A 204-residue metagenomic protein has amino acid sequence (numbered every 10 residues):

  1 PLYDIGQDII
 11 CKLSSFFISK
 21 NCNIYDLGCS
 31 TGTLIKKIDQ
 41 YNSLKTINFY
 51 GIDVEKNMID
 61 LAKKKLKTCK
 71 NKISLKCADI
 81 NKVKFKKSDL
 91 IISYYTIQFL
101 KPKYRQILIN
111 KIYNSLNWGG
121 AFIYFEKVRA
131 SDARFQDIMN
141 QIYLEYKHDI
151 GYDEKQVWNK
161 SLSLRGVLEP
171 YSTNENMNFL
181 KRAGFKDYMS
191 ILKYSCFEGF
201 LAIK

Functional and structural regions predicted by a protein language model:
D4-K20: Conserved alpha-helix/loop element of class I SAM-dependent methyltransferases that forms part of the SAM/SAH-binding
Y25, I35-K82: Class I SAM-dependent methyltransferase SAM/SAH-binding core
T31: Conserved SAM/SAH-binding loop
I92: A conserved beta-strand element that flanks and buttresses the S-adenosyl-L-methionine
Q106-W118: A short glycine-rich, Lys/Arg-flanked "PGG" loop and its adjoining helix->strand segment in the class I
G119-K127: Conserved beta-strand signature within the Rossmann-like core of class I S-adenosyl-L-methionine
K127-F179: C-terminal alpha-helical "lid/dimerization" subdomain adjacent to the S-adenosyl-L-methionine
K186-K204: Core SAM-dependent methyltransferase catalytic element
